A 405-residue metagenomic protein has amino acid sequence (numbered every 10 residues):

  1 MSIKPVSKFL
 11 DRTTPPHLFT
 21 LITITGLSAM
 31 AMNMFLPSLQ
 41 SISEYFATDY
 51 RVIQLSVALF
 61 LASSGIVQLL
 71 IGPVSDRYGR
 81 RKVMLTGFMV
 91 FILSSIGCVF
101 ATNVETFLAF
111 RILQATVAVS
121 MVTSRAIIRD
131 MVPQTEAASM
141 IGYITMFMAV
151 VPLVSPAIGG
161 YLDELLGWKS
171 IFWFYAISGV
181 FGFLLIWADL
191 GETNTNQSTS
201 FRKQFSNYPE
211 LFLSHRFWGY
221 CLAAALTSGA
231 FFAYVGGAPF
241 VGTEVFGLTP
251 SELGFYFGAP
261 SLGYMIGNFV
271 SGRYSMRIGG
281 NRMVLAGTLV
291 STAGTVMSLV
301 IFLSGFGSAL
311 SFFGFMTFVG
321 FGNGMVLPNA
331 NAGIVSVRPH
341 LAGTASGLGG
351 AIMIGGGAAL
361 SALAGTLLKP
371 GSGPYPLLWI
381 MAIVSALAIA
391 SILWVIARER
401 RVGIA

Functional and structural regions predicted by a protein language model:
S2-D11, G191-C221: Juxtamembrane intracellular "pre-TM" segments in multi-pass secondary transporters
N33, L61-L69, V119, P152-L153 (+3 more regions): Residue-level signature of mid-helix packing/kink "hotspots" within the transmembrane helices of 12-pass Major
I66-E105: Conserved MFS/SLC helix-loop-helix module at the cytosolic interface between two early adjacent transmembrane helices
V90, S94-G97, E105-L113, L310-M316: Paired small-residue
T106, T135, G142-A188: Helix-loop-helix hairpin linking two adjacent transmembrane segments in secondary transporters
F110-V150: Cytoplasmic helix-loop-helix junction between adjacent transmembrane helices in 12-TM secondary transporters
R282-L327: C-terminal transmembrane helical hairpin of 12-TM major facilitator-type secondary transporters
N331, V335-G371, M381: A late C-terminal transmembrane helix in Major Facilitator Superfamily
